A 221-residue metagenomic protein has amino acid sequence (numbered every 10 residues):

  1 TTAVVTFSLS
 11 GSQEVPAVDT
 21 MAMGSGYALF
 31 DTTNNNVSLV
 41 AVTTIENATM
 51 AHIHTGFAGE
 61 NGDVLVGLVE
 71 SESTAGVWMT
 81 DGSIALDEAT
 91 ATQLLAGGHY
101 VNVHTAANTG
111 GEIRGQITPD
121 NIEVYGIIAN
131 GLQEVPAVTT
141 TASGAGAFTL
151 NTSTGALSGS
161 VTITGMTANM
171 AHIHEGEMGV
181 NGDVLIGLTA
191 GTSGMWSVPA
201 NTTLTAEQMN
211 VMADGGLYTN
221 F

Functional and structural regions predicted by a protein language model:
T1-A51, T55-A171, E175-F221: Metal-centered catalytic cores of metalloenzymes
